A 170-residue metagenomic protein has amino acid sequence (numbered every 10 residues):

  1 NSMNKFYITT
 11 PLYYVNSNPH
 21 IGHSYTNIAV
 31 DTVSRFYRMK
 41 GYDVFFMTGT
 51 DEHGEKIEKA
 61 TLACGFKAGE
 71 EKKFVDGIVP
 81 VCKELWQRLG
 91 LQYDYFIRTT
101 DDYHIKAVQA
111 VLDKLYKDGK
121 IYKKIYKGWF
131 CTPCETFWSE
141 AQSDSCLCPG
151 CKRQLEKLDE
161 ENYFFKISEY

Functional and structural regions predicted by a protein language model:
M3-Y170: N-terminal, positively charged nucleic-acid-binding surface of large information/translation enzymes
